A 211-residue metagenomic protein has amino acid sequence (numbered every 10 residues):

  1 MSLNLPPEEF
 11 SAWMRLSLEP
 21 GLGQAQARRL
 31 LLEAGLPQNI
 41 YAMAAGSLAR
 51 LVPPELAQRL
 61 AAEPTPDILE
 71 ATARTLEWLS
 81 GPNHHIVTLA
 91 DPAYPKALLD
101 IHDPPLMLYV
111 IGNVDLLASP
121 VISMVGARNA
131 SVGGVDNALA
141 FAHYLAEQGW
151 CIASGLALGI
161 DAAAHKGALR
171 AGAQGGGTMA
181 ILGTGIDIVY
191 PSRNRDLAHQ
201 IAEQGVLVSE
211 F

Functional and structural regions predicted by a protein language model:
M1-A93: Short, small/acidic-rich helices and loops at N termini and domain boundaries of DNA replication/processing enzymes
S2-E9, T88-F211: Glycine-biased, small-residue-rich flexible motifs in mid-sequence functional cores and linkers
